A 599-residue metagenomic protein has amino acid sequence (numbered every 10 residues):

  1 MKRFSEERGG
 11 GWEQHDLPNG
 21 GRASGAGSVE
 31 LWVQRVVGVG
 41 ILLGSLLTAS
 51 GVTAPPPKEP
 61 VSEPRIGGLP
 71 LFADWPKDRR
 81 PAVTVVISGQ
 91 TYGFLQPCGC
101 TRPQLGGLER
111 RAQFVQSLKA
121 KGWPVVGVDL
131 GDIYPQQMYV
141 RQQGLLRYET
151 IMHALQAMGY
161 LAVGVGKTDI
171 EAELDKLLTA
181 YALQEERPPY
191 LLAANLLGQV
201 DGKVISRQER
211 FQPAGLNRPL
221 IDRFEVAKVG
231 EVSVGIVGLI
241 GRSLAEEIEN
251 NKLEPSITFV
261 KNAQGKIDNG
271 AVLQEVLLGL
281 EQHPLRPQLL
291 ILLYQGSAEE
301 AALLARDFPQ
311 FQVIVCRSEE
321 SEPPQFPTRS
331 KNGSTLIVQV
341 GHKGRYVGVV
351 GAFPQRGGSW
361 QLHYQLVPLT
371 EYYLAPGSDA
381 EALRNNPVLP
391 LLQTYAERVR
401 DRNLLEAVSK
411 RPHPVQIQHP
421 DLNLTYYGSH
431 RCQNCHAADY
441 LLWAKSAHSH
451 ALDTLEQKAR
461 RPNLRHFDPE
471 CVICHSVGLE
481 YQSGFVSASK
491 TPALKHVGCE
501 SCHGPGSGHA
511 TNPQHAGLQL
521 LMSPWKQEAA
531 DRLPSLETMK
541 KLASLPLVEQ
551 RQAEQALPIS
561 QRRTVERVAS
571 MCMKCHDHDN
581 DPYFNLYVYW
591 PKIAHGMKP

Functional and structural regions predicted by a protein language model:
E7-Q14, R22, A26: Intrinsically disordered, glycine-rich low-complexity segments
G20, G25-V37: Bacterial N-terminal signal peptides that target proteins for export
V36-L46: Bacterial N-terminal signal peptides
S50-V52: N-terminal Sec signal peptide cleavage junction
A54-E371: Acidic, metal/ion-coordinating pockets
R79-P81, V347-R431: A short C-terminal boundary segment appended to hydrolase-like catalytic domains
L389-E566, F584-P599: Sequence context of c-type cytochrome heme-c attachment sites
